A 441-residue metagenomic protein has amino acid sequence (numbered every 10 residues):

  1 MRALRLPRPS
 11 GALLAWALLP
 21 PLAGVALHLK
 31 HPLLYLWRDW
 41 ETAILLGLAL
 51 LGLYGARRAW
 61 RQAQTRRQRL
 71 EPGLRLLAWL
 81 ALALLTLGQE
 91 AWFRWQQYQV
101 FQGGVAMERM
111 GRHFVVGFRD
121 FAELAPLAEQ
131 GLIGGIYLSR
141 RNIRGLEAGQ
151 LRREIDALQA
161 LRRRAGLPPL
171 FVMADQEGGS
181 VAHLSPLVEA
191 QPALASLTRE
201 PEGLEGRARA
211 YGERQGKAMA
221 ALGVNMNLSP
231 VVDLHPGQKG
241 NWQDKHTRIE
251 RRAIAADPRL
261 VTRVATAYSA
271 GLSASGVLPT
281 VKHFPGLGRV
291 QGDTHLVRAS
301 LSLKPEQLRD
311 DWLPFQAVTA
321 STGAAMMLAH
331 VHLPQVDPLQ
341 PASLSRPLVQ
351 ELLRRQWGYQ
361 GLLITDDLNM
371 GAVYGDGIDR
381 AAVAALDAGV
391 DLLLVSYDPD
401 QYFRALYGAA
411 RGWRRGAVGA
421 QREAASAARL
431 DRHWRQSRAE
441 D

Functional and structural regions predicted by a protein language model:
A12-R61: Membrane-embedded alpha-helical segments of integral membrane proteins
G24-L33, L127-L146, T319-L339: Short acidic, glycine-rich surface-loop motifs adjacent to enzyme active sites
R69-A91: Internal/C-terminal transmembrane anchor helices
T86-A125, E177, D366: Boundary/entry segment of secreted carbohydrate-active catalytic domains
R112-F118, G134-L138, L170-Q176, M226-P230 (+4 more regions): Hydrophobic faces of well-ordered beta-strands that scaffold small-molecule active sites in alpha/beta enzyme cores
F118-Q130, R207-A218, Q307-F315, G377-A384: Short, acidic/polar
E147-E154, R263-V418: Second-shell residues forming the walls of enzyme active-site clefts
R162-E189, G212-K239, V261-G286: Glycine-rich, aromatic-flanked loop segments that form ligand/cofactor-binding clefts across common enzyme folds
